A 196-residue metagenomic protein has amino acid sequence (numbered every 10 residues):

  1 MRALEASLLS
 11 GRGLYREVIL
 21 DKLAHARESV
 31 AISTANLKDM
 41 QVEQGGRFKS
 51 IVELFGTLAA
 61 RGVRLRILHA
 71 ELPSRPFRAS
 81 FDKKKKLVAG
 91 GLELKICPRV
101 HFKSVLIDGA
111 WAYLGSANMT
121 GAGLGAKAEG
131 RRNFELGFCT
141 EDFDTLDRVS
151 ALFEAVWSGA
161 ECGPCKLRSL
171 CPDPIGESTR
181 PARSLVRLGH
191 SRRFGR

Functional and structural regions predicted by a protein language model:
M1-G13, A35-V42: Acidic/glycine-enriched edge-of-secondary-structure segments
S7-L9, L92-C97: General small-molecule cofactor/ligand-binding pocket signal
G11-G13, G45-F48, L94: A conditional alpha-helix N-cap/helix-loop micro-motif detector
R16, K95-R99, R131: Short solvent-exposed loop/turn micro-motifs enriched in small/polar/acidic residues
K22-A89: Primarily the HKD phosphodiesterase
F81-G91, L167-G176: Short, electropositive alpha-helical surface patch
K103-L106, L136-F138: Short beta-strand scaffold segments in enzyme catalytic cores
W111-R196: Signature of lipid phosphatidyltransferase scaffolds
